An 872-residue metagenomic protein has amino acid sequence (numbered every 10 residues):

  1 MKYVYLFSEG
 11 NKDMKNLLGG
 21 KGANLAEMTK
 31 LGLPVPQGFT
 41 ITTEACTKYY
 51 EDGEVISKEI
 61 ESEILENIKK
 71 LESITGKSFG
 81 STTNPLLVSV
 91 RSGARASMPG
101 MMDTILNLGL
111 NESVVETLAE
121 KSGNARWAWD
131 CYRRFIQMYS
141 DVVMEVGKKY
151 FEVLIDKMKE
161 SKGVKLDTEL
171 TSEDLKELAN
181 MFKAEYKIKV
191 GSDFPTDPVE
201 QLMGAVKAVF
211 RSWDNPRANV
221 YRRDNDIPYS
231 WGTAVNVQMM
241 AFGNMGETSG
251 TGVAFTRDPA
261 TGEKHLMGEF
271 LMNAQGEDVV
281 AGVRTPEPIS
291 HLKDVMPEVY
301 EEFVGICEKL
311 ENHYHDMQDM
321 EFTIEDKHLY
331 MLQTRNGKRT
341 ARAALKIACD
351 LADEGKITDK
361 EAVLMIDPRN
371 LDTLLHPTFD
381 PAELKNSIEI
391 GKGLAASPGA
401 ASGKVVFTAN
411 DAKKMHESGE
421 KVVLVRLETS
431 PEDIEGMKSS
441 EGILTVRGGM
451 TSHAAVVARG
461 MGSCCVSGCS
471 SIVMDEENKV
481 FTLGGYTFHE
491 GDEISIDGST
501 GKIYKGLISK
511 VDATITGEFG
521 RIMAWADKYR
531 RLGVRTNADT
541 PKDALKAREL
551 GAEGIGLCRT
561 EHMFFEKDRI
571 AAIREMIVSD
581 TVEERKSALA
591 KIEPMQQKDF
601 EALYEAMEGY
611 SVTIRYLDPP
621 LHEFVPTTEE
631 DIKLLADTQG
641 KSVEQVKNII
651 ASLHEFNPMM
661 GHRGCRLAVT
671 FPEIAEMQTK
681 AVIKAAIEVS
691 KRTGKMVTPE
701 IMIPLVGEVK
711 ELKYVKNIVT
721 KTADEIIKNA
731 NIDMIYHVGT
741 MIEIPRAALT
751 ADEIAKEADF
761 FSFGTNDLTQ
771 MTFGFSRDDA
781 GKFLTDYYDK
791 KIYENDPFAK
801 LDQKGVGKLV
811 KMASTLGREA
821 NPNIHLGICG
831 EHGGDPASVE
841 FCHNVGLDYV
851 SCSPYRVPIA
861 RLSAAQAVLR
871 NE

Functional and structural regions predicted by a protein language model:
M1-S387, K413-H416, E420-V423, S430-E435 (+11 more regions): Nucleotide/phosphate-binding sheet-loop regions of phosphoryl- and nucleotidyl-transfer enzymes
F39, V446-G448, S467-S470, C558 (+2 more regions): Short beta->alpha connector loops at strand-helix junctions that form conserved, small/polar/Pro-enriched
R91-S92, I515, W525-E872: Conserved alpha/beta-domain cores
V206, L375-F407, R521-D527, R531-T536 (+1 more regions): Flexible inter-domain linker/hinge segments
N236, V406, V423-V425, L444 (+3 more regions): Structural motif
H328-Y330, L427-K438, G442-L444, M450-V457 (+6 more regions): Glycine-rich phosphate/ribose-binding loops and adjacent secondary-structure elements that form binding surfaces
G393-E432, L483-R521: Extended, non-globular alpha-helical segments
